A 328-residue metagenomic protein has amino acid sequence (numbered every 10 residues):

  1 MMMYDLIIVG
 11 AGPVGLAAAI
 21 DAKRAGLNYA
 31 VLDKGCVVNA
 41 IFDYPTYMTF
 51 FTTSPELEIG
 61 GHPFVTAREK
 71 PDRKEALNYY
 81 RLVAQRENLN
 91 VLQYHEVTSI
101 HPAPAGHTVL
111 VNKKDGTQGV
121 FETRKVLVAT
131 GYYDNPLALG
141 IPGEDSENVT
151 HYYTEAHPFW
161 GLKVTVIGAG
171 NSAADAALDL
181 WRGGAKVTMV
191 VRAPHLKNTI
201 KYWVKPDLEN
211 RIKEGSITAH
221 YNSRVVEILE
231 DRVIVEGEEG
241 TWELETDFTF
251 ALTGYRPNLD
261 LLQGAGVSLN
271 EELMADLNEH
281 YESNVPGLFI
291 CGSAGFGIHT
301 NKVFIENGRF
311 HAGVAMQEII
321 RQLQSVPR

Functional and structural regions predicted by a protein language model:
M2-V14, L162-G170: Beta1/beta-strand and adjacent pyrophosphate-binding region of the FAD-binding site in flavoprotein oxidoreductases
Y4, A11-L89, A174, L178-Y202 (+1 more regions): Beta1-alpha1 glycine-rich phosphate/pyrophosphate-binding loop at the start of Rossmann-like nucleotide-binding domains
A11, T130-G131, T253-G254: Glycine-rich, N-terminal phosphate-binding loop of Rossmann-like dinucleotide-binding domains
N88-D115, V120-T123, R182-E272, P327-R328: A Rossmann-like FAD-binding core segment of flavoenzymes
P102-P104, V111-S146, I305: Glycine/serine-rich phosphate-binding loop and adjoining beta1-alpha1 elements at the start of nucleotide-handling
T130-G183, A275-E282: Glycine-rich dinucleotide-binding loop and its adjacent helix/turn
E144-P158, Y255-K302: FAD-site-proximal beta/loop scaffold in flavoenzymes
G292-R328: A conserved FAD-binding loop/helix module that cradles the flavin
